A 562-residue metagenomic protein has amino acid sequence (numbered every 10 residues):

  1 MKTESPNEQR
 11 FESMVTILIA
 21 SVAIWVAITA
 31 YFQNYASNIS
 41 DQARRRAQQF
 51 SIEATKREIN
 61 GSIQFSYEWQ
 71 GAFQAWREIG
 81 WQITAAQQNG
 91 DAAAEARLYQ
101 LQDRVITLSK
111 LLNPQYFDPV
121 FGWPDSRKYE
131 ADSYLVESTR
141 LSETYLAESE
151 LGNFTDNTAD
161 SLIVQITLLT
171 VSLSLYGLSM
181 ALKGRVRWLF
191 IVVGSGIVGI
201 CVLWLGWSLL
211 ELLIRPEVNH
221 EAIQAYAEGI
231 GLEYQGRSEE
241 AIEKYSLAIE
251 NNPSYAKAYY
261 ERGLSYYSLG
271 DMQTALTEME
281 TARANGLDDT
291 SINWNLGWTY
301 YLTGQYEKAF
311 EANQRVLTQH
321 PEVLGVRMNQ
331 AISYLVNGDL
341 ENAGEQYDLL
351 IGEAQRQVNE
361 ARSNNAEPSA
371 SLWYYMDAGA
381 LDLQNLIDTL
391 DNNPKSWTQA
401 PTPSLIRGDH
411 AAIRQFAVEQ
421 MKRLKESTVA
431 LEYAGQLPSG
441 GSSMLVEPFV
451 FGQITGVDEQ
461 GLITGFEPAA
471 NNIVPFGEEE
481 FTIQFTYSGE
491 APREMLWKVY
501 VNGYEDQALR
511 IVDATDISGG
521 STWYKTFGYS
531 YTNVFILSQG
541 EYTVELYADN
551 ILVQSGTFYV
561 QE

Functional and structural regions predicted by a protein language model:
K2-D41, D156-E217: Alpha-helical transmembrane segments and their immediate juxtamembrane boundary regions in integral membrane proteins
S51-E143: Long, solvent-exposed extracytoplasmic domains/loops
I214-S254, L264, S268: Alpha-helical segment of the N-proximal tetratricopeptide repeat
Y234-Q235, S268-L269, L302-T303, V336-N337: Register position in tetratricopeptide repeats
Q357-S443: Terminal, low-structured helical/coil segments at or just beyond the last alpha-helical repeat
G440-F558, E562: Contiguous segments within soluble domain cores/interaction surfaces
